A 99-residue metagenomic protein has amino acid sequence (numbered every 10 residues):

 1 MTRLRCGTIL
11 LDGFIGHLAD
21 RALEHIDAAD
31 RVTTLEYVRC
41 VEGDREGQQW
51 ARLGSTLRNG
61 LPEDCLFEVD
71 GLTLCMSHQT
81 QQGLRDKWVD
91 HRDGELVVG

Functional and structural regions predicted by a protein language model:
M1-G99: Domain-level signature for proteins that mediate thiol-based redox and metal-cofactor handling
